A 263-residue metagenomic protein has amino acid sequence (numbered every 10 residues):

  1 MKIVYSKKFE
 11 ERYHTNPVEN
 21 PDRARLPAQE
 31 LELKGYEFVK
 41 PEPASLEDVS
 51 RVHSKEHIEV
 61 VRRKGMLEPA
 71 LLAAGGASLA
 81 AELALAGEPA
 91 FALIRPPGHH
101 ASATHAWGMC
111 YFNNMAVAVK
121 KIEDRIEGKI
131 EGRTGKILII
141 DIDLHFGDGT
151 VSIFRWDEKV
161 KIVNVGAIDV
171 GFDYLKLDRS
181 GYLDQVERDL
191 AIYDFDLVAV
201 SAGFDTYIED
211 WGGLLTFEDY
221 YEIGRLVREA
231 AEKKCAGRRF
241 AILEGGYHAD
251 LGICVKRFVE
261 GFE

Functional and structural regions predicted by a protein language model:
M1-A44: N-terminal low-complexity, Ser/Thr- and acidic-residue-enriched intrinsically disordered segments
L33, R51-E263: A general "terminal functional-core" signal
